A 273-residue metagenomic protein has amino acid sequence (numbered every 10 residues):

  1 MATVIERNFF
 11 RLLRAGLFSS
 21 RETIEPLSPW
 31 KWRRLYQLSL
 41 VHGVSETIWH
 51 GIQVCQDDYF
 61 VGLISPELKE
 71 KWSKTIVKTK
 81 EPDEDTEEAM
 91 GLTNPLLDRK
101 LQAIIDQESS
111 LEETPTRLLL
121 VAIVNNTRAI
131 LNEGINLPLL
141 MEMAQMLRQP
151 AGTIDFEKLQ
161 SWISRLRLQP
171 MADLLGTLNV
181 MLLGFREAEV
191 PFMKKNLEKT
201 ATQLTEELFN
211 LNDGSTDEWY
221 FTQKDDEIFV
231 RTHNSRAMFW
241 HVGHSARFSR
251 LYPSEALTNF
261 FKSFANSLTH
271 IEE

Functional and structural regions predicted by a protein language model:
M1-E273: Conserved NTP-donor binding/palm subdomain of two-metal-ion nucleotidyltransferases/polymerases, i.e., the charged
